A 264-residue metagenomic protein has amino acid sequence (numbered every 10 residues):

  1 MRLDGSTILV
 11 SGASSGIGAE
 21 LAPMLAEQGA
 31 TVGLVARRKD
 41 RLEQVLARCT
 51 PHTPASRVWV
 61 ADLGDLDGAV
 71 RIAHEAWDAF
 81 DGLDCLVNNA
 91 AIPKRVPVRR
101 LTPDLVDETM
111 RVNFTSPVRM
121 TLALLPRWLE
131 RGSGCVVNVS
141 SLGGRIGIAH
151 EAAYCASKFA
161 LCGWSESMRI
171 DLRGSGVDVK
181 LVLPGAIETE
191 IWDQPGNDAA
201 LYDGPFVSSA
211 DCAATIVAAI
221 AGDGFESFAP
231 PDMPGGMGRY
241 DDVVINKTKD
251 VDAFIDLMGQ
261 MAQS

Functional and structural regions predicted by a protein language model:
T7, S14-S15: Conserved glycine-rich cofactor-binding loop
Q28-V45: Conserved glycine-rich Rossmann-like NAD(P)H-binding loop of the short-chain dehydrogenase/reductase
K39, V60-R71, P103: The beta1-alpha1 cofactor-binding region of Rossmann-like NAD(H)/NADP(H)-dependent oxidoreductases
P97-V98, T102-D107: Substrate-binding pocket helix/loop in short-chain dehydrogenase/reductase
T121, S157: Active-site helix of classical SDR
S141: Residue(s) in the substrate-gating loop at a strand-loop-helix junction that position the organic substrate next
D198-A199, D203-S264: C-terminal tail/cap regions
